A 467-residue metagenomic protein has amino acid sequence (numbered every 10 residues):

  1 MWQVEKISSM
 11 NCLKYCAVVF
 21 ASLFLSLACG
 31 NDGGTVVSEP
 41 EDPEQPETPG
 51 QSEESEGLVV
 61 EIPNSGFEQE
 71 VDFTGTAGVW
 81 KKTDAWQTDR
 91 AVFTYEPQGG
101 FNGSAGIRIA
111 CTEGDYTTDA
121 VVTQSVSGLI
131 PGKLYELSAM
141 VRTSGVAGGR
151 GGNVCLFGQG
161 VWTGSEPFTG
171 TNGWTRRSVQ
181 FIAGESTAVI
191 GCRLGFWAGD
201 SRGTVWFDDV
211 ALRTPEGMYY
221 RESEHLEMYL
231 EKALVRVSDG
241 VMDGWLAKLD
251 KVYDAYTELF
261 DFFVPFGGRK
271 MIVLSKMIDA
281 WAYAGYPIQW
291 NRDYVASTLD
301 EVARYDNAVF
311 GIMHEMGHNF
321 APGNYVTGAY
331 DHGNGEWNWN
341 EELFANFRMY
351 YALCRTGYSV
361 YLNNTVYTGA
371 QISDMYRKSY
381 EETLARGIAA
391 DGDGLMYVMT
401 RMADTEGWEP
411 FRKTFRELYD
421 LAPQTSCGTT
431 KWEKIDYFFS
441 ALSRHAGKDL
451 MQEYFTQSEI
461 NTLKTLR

Functional and structural regions predicted by a protein language model:
M1-C12: N-terminal secretory signal peptides that target proteins for export/translocation
C16-F24: Sec-dependent N-terminal signal peptides
S26-A28: C-terminal motif of bacterial Sec signal peptides marking the signal peptidase cleavage site
G30-G33: Bacterial signal peptide processing site
T35, E39, E44, G50-G217: Extracellular and organelle-lumenal recognition/adhesion modules and their flexible linkers in secreted
E222-N324: Juxtacatalytic substrate-recognition/specificity segment
Y256, G369-N461: Active-site-proximal alpha-helical
S297-A370: Zinc-dependent metallopeptidase catalytic helix centered on the HExxH motif and its immediate flanking segment
